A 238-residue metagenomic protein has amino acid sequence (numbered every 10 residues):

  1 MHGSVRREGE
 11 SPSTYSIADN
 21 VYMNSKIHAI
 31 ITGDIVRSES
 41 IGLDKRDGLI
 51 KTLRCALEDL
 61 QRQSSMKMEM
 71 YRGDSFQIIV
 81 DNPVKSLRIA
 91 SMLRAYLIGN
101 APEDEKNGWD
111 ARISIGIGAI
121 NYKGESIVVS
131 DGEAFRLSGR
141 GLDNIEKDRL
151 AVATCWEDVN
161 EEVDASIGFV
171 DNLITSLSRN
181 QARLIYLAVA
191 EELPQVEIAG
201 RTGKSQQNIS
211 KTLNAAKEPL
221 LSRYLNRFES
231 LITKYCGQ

Functional and structural regions predicted by a protein language model:
H2-R6, E10-Q238: Regulatory and interdomain segments flanking nucleotide-handling catalytic cores in signaling/defense enzymes
